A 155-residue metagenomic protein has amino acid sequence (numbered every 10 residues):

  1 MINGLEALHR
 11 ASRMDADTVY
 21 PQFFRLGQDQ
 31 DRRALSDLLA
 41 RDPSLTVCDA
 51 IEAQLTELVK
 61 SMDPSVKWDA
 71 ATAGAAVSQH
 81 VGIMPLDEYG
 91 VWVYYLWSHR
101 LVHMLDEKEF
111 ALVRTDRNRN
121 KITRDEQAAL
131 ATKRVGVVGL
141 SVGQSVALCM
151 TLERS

Functional and structural regions predicted by a protein language model:
I2-V135: N-terminal charged helix/coil linker that caps or initiates catalytic domains
A131-S155: Glycine-rich adenosine-cofactor-binding loop
